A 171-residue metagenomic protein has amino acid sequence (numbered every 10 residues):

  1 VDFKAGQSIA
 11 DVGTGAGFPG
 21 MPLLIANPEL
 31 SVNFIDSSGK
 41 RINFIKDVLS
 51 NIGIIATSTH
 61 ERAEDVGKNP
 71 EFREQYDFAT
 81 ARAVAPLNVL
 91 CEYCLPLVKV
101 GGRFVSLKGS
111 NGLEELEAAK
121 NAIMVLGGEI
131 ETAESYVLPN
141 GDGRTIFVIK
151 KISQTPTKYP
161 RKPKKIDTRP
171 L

Functional and structural regions predicted by a protein language model:
V1-A85, C91: Conserved SAM/SAH cofactor-binding pocket of Class I
N27, V98-V100: Helix-to-beta-strand junctions that scaffold the AdoMet/dcAdoMet cofactor pocket in Class I SAM-dependent enzymes
S37, G109, K151: Cofactor-binding loop segments of dinucleotide-utilizing enzymes, especially the Rossmann-like FAD- and NAD(P)+-binding
R41-N43, G112, L116: Short alpha-helix immediately C-terminal to the canonical SAM-binding loop
E64, P86, G109-L113, V137: Short "lid" loop at the C-terminus of a central beta-strand within the Rossmann-like core of SAM-dependent
G101-N111: Conserved beta-strand signature within the Rossmann-like core of class I S-adenosyl-L-methionine
E117-L171: SAM/dcSAM-binding transferase cores
